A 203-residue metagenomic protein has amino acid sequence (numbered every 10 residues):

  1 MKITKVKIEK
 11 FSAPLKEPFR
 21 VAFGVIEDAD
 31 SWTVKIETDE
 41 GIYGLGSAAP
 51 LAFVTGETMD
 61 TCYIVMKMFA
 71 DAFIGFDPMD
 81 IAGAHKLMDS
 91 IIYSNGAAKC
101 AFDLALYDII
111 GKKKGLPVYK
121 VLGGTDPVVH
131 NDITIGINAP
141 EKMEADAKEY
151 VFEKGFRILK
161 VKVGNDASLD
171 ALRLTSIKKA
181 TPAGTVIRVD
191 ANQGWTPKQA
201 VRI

Functional and structural regions predicted by a protein language model:
M1, C100, K154: Structured loop/turn residues at beta-strand edges in well-structured enzyme cores
M1-K10, V21, K112, L116-P127: N-terminal amphipathic alpha-helix/helix-capping segment at the start of soluble metabolic enzymes
M1-V54: Structured beta-strand/loop patches that form or line metal/cofactor-binding pockets in enzymes
K5, E37-K113: Metal- or metallocofactor-binding catalytic centers and their adjacent structured scaffolds across diverse enzyme
A29, D60, I64, M79 (+8 more regions): Conserved active-site and cofactor/substrate-binding residues in soluble primary-metabolism enzymes
S31-T33, A101, H130, I158: Broad gene-expression machinery/nucleic-acid interaction feature
T33, L106, G111, R173-S176: Hydrophobic side chains within alpha-helical segments
K120-I203: Metal-dependent enolase-superfamily TIM-barrel catalytic cores that perform enediolate-based chemistry
